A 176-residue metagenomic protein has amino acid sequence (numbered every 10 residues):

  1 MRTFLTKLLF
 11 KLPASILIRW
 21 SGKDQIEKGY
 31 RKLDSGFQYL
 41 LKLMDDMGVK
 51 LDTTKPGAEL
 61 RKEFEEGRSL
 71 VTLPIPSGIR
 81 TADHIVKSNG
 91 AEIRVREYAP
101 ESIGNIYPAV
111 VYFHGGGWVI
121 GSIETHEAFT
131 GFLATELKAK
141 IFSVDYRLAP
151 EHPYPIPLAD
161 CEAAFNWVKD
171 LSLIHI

Functional and structural regions predicted by a protein language model:
M1-E97: A glycine/proline-hinged amphipathic helix-loop "lid/cap" segment that gates access to hydrophobic ligand pockets
I93, E101-A109: Proline/glycine-enriched tight loop/beta-turn segments at coil->beta junctions that connect or precede beta-strands
V110-Y112, I141: Hydrophobic beta-strand anchors of alpha/beta hydrolase catalytic cores
H114-V119: Active-site glycine-rich loops that stabilize anionic/oxyanionic intermediates across multiple enzyme folds
E124-F142: Short amphipathic alpha-helix adjacent to the substrate-entry channel of hydrolases
D145-A149: Short beta-to-alpha linker loops that shape the active-site pocket of alpha/beta-hydrolase fold enzymes
H152-L171: Alpha/beta-hydrolase active-site loop
I174-I176: Conserved small/polar residues in nucleotide/adenosyl-binding loops
